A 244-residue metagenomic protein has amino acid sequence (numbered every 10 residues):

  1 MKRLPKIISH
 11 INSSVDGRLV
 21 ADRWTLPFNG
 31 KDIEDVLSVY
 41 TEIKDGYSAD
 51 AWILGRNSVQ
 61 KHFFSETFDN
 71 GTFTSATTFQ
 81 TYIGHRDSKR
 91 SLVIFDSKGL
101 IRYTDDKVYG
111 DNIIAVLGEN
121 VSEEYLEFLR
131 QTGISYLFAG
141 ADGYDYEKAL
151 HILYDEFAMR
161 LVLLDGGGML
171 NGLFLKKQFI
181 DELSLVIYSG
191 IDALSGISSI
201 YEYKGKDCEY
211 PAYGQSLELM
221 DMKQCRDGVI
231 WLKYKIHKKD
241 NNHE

Functional and structural regions predicted by a protein language model:
M1-E244: Enzymes that bind and transform nitrogen-containing heteroaromatic metabolites
